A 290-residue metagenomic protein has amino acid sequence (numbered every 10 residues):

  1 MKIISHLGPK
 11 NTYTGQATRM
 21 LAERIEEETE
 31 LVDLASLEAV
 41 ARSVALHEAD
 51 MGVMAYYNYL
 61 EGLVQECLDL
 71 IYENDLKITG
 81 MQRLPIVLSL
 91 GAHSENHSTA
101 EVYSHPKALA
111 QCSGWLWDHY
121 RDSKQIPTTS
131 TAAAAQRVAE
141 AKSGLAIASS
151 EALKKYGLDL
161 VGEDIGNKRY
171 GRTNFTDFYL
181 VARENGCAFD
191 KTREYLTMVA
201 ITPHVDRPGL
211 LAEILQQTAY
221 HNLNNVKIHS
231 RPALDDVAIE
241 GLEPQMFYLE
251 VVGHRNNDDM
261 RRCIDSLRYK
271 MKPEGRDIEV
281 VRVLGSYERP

Functional and structural regions predicted by a protein language model:
M1-P290: Domain-level signature for soluble enzymes in the chorismate/prephenate branch of the shikimate pathway
